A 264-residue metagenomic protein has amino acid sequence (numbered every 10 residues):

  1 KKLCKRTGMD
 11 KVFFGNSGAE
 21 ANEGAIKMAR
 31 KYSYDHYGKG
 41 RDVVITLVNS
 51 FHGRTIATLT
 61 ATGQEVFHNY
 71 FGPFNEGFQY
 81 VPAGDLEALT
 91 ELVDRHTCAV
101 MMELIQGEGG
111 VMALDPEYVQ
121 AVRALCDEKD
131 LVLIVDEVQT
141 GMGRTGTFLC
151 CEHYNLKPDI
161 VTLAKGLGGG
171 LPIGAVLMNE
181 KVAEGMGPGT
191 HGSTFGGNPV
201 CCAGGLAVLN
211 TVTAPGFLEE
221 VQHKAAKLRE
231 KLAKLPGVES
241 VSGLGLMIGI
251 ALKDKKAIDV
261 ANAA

Functional and structural regions predicted by a protein language model:
K1-A264: Conserved N-terminal phosphate-binding loop of PLP-dependent enzymes in the Aspartate aminotransferase
